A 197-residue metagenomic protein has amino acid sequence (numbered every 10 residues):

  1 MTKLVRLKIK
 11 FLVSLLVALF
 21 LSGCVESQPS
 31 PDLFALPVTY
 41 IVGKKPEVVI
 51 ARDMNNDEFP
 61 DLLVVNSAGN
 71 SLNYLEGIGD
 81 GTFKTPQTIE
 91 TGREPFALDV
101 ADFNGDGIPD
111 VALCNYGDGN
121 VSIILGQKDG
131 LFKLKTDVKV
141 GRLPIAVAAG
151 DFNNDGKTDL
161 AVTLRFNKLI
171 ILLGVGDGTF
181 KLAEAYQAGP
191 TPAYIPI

Functional and structural regions predicted by a protein language model:
L12-S22: Bacterial N-terminal signal peptides
C24-K44, E76-R93, L125-R142, L173-P190: Blade-edge motifs of beta-propeller repeat domains
Y40-R52, F59, S67: Beta-strand-rich domains and repeat architectures in extracellular enzymes and scaffolds, especially beta-propellers
E47-N56, E76, F96-G105, L125 (+3 more regions): Beta-propeller blade termini
I50, L62-N66, V111-C114, L160-T163: Hydrophobic beta-strand segments that make up the repeating blades of beta-propeller and related beta-repeat
E58-P60, G107-P109, G156-T158: Glycine-aliphatic tripeptides that mark coil-to-beta-strand junctions in extracellular and membrane proteins
S71-Y74, N120-I123, K168-L172: A short loop-to-beta-strand structural motif that recurs across blades of beta-propeller domains
